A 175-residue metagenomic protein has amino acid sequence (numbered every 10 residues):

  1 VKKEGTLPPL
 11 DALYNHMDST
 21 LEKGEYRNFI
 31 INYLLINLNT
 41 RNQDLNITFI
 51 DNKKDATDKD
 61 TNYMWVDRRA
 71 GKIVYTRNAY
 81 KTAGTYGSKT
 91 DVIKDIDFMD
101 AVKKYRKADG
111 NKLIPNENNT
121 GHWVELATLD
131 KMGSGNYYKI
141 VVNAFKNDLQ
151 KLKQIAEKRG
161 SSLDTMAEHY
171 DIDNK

Functional and structural regions predicted by a protein language model:
K2-Y14, H169-K175: Basic, alpha-helical nucleic-acid-binding regions used in initiation and control of genome expression
T6-Q43: Basic, Lys/Arg- and aromatic-enriched nucleic-acid-binding interface segment
L35-I36, F145-N147: Short amphipathic helical patch at the helix-1/turn junction of helix-turn-helix
N46-I47, I155: Alpha-helical repeat scaffolds
I47-D91: Conserved tyrosine-mediated DNA breakage-rejoining catalytic core shared by Y-recombinases
A83-K146: Active-site/catalytic core of tyrosine-dependent DNA strand-transfer enzymes
Y138-I140, E157-R159, D173-K175: Conserved catalytic core of nucleotide polymerization and phosphodiester-bond processing enzymes
D148-D171: Short, polar N-cap/turn motifs at the start of nucleic acid-interacting alpha helices
